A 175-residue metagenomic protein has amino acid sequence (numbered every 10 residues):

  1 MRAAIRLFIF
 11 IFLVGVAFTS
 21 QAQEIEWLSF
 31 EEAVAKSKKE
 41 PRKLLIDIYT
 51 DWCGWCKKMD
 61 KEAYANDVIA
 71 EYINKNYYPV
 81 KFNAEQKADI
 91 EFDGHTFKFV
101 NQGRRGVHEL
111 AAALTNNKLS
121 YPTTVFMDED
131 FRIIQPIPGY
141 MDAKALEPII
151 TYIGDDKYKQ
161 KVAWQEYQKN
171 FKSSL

Functional and structural regions predicted by a protein language model:
M1-E24: Bacterial Sec-dependent N-terminal signal peptides
E26-K43, I73: A short beta-strand-turn-helix
E40-G54, P79: Short active-site neighborhood of thiol/selenol oxidoreductases, capturing the structured segment around
T50-Y64: Conserved redox-active cysteine motifs that mediate thiol-disulfide chemistry, especially di-cysteine Cys-X(1-2)-Cys
K57-M59, P136-P138, I149: Short, solvent-exposed loop/turn and secondary-structure capping segments
D67-A70, N74-Q135, A143, P148-D156: Thioredoxin-like thiol-disulfide oxidoreductase module
K157-L175: C-terminal partner/receptor-binding element of secreted or periplasmic proteins
